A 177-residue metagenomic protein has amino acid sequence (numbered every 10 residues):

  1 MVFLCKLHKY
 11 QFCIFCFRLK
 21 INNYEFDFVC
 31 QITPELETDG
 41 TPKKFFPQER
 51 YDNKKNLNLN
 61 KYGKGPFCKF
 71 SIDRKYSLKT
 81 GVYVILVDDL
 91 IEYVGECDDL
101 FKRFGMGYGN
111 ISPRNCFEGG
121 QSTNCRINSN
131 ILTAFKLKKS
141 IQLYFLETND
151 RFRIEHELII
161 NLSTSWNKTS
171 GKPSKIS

Functional and structural regions predicted by a protein language model:
M1-E92, E96-S177: Boundary/linker segments flanking structured domains
